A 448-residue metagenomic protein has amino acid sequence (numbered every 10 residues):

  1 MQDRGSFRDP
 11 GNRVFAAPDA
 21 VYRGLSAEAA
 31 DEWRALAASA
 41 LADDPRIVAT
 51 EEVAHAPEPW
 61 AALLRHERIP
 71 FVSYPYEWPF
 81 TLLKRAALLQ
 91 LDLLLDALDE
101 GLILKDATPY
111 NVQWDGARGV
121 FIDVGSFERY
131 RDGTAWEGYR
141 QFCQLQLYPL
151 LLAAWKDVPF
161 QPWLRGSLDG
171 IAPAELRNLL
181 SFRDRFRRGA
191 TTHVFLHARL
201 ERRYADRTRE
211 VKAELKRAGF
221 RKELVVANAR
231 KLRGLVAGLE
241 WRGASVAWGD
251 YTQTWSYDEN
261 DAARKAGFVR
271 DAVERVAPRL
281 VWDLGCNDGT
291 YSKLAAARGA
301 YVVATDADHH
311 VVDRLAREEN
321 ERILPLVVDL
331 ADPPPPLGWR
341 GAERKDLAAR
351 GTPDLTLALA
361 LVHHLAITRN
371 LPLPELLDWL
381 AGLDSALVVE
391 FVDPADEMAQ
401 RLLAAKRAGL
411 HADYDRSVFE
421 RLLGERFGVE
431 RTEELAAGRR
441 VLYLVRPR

Functional and structural regions predicted by a protein language model:
I103, T108-A154: Catalytic activation segment of kinase domains across protein kinase-like and atypical kinase folds
A277-N287: Conserved class I S-adenosyl-L-methionine
D288-A300: Conserved SAM-binding loop of SAM-dependent methyltransferases across substrates and taxa, primarily the Class I
Y301-D306: Conserved SAM-binding motif I beta-strand of class I
A316-R350: S-adenosyl-L-methionine
L357: A conserved beta-strand element that flanks and buttresses the S-adenosyl-L-methionine
H364-L380: A short, conserved alpha-helix within the catalytic core of class I
W379-P394: Conserved beta-strand signature within the Rossmann-like core of class I S-adenosyl-L-methionine
